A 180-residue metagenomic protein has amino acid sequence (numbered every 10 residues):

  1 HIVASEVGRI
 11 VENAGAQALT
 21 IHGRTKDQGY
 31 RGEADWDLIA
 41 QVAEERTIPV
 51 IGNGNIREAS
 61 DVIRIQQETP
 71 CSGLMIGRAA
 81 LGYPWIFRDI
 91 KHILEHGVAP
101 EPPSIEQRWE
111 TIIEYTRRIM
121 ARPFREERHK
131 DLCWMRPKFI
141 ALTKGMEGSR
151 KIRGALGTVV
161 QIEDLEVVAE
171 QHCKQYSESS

Functional and structural regions predicted by a protein language model:
V3-A18, Y30, D37, Q41-G52 (+1 more regions): Alpha/beta catalytic cores of nucleotide-metabolism and tRNA/nucleoside-modifying enzymes
T20-R24: Short beta-strands and strand-loop turn motifs
T25-G32: Short, small-residue-enriched loops and turns at beta-alpha junctions that line or gate enzyme active sites
